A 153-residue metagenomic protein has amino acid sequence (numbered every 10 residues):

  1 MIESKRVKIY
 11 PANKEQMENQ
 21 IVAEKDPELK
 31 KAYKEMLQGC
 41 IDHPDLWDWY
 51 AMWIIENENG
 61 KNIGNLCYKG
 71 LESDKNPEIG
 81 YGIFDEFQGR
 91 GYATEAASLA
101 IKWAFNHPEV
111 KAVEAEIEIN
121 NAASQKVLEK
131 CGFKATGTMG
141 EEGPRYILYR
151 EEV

Functional and structural regions predicted by a protein language model:
M1-E78, I83-E86, L99-W103, H107 (+2 more regions): GNAT-family acyltransferases
G91-T94: Glycine-rich acyl-CoA binding loop
N106-E116: Conserved GNAT acetyl-CoA-binding A-motif
A115-Q125: Conserved beta-strand-loop-alpha-helix junction that forms the acyl-donor binding cleft
L128: Conserved active-site tyrosine of GNAT-family acetyltransferases
